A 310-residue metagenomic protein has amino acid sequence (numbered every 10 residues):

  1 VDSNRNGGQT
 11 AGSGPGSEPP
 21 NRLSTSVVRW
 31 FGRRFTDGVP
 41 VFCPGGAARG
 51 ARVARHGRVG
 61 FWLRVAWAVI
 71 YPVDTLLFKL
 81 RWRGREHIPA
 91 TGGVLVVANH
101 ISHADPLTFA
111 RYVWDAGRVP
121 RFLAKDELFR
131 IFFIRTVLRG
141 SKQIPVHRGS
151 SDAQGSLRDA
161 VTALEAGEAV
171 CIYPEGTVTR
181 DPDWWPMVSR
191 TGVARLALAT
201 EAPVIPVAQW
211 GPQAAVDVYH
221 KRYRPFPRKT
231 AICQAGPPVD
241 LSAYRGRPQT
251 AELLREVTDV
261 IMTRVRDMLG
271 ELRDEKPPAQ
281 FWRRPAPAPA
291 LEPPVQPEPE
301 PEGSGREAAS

Functional and structural regions predicted by a protein language model:
V1-P44, V97, Q296-P299: Intrinsically disordered, low-complexity proline-rich regions
W30, R34-G84, A90, F132-S141: A transmembrane-helix-recognition feature enriched in membrane-embedded lipid enzymes and envelope glyco-/phospholipid
T75, I88-S151: Catalytic core of membrane glycerolipid acyltransferases/transacylases, capturing the structured, soluble-facing
T75-W82, A153-Q154, A215-D217: Short gly/ser/thr-rich secondary-structure transition/capping motifs
I88, D183-A251, F281-P297: A cross-family acyltransferase "interaction/gating" segment
G93-L95, A169-Y173, I205: Residue-level preference for the first positions of well-ordered beta-strands
V137, T162, R195-A199: Hydrophobic/aromatic ligand-binding patch that stacks against planar heteroaromatic rings of cofactors or nucleotides
A163-V193: Catalytic-site beta-strand/loop segments enriched in glycine and acidic/polar residues
